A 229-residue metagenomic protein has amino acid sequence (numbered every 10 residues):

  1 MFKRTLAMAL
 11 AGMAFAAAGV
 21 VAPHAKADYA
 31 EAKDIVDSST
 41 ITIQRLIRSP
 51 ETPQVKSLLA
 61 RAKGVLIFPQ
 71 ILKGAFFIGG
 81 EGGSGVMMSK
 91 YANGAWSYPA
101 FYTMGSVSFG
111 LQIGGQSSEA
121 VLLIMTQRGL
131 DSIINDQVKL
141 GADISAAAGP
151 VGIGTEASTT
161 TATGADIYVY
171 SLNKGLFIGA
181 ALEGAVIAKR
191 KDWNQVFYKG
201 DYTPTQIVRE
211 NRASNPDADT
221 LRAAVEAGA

Functional and structural regions predicted by a protein language model:
M1-G12: Bacterial N-terminal signal peptides that target proteins for export
F2, P23-A27: N-terminal capping/interface segment
F15-H24: C-terminal segment of classical bacterial N-terminal signal peptides
A27-A229: Small-residue-enriched, tightly packed secondary-structure blocks
